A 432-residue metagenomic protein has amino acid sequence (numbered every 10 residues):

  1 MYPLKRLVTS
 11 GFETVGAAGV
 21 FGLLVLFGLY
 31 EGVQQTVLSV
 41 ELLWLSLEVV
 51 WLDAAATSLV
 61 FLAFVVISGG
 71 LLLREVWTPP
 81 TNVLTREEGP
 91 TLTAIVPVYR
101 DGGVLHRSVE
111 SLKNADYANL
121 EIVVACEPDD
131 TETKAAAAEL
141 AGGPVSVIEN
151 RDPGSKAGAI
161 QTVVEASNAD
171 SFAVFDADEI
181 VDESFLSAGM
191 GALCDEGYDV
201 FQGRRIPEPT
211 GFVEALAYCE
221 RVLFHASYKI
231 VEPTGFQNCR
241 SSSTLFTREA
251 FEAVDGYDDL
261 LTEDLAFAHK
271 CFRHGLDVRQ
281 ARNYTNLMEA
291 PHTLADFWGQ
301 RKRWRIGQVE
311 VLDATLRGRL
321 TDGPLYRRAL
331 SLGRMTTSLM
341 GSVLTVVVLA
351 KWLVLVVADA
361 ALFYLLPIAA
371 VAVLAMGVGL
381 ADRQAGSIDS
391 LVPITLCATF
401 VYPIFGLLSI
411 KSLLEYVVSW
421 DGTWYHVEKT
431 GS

Functional and structural regions predicted by a protein language model:
P3-G103: N-proximal low-complexity "stem/linker" segments adjacent to membrane-targeting elements
L29-L59, L72-E75, V83-R86, R334-S419: Membrane-embedded multi-pass helical conduit in multi-pass membrane proteins, especially envelope-biosynthetic
P90-T93, E121, A266: Cell-envelope/extracellular polymer assembly enzymes that use nucleotide-activated donors
E110-N119: Short, acidic, metal-binding catalytic loop of nucleotide-sugar glycosyltransferases
A118, C126-A135, D152-P153: A conserved acidic beta->alpha catalytic loop
A141, E149-V163, A169, S184-L261 (+3 more regions): Long helical/loop segments within the catalytic core of UDP-sugar-dependent glycosyltransferases, especially the large
F172: Short aromatic/hydrophobic "clamp" motif used to bind/position activated sugar donors
D176-I180: The conserved acidic donor/metal-binding loop of glycosyltransferases
